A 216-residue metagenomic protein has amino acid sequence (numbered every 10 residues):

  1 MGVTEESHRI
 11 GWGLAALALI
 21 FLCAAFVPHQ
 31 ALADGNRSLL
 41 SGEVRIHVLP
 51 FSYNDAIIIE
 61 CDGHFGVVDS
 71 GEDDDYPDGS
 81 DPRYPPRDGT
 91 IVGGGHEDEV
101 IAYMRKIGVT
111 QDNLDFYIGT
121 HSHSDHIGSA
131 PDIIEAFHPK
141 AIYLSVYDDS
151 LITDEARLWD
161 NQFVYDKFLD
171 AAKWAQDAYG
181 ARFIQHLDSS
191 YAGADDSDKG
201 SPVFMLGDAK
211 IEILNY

Functional and structural regions predicted by a protein language model:
M1-H8: N-terminal secretory signal peptides that target proteins for export/translocation
A15-A25: Bacterial N-terminal signal peptides
A31-R45, F51-S52, Y103-K106, N113 (+1 more regions): Flexible, acidic/histidine-containing loops and adjacent segments that form or flank the divalent-metal
S38-I107: Conserved beta-strand hairpin/beta-sheet module of binuclear metal-dependent hydrolase folds, prominently
G93-E97, H123-I127, N161: Solvent-exposed, acidic/flexible segments
N113-D125: Metallo-beta-lactamase
